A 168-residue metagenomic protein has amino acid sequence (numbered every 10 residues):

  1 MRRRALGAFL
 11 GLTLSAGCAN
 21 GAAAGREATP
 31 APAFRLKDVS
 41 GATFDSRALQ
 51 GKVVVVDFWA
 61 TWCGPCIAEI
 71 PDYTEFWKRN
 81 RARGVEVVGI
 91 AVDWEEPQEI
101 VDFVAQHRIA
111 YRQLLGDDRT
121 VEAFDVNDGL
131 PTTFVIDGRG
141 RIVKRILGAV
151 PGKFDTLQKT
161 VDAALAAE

Functional and structural regions predicted by a protein language model:
M1-G7: N-terminal export leaders
G7-G17: Bacterial N-terminal signal peptides
C18-R47: N-terminal "domain-start" segment that seeds a small globular fold
A31-P32, V54, L130-T132: Short loop/turn microsegments at loop-to-beta-strand junctions
S46-G64: Short active-site neighborhood of thiol/selenol oxidoreductases, capturing the structured segment around
I67-H107, G116-A123, K159: Structural microenvironment flanking redox-active thiols in thiol-disulfide oxidoreductases
D102-I109, L115-D162: Thiol/disulfide oxidoreductase modules built on the thioredoxin-like
